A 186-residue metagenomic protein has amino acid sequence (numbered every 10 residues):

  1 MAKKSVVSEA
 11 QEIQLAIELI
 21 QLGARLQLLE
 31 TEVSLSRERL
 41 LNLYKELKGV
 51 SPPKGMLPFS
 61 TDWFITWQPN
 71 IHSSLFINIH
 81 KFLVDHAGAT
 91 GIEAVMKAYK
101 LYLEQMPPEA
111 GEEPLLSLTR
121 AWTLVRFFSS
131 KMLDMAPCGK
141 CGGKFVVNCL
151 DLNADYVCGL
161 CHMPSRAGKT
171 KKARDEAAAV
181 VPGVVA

Functional and structural regions predicted by a protein language model:
M1-E18, L22, Q27-E32, R37-A186: Long, charge-rich, low-complexity intrinsically disordered regions
